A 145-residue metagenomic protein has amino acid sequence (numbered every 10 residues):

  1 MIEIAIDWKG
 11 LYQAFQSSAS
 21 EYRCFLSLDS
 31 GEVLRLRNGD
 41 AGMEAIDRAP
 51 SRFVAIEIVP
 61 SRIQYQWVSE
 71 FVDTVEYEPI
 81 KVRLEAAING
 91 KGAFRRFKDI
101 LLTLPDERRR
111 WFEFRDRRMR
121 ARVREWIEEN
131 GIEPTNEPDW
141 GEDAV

Functional and structural regions predicted by a protein language model:
M1: Double-stranded RNA-binding/processing signature
I4-N89: The feature represents the first ordered module of a protein
A14, G31, T103, R117-R120 (+1 more regions): A generic structural signal for solvent-exposed, polar alpha-helical segments
Q64-R124: Amphipathic protein-protein interaction modules
R110-V145: Acidic, proline/glycine-rich low-complexity IDRs
